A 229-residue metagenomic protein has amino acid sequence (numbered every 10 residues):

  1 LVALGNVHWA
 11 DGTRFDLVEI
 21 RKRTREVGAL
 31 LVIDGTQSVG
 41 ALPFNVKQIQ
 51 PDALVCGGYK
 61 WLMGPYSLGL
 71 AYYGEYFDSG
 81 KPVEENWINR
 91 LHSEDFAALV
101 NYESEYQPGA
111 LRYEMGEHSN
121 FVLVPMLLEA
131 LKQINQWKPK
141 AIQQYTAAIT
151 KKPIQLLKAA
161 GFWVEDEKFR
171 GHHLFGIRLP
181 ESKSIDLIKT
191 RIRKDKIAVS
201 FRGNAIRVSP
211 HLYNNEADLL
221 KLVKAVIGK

Functional and structural regions predicted by a protein language model:
L1-T36, W61: Active-site phosphate-binding strand-loop segment of PLP-dependent enzymes
L31-V32, V164, V199: Hydrophobic beta-strand scaffold residues
I49-L99: Active-site PLP attachment segment
D95-Y113: The feature captures the short pre-catalytic strand/loop hairpin that immediately precedes and shapes the active-site
Y106-G109, N120-E165: Conserved PLP-dependent catalytic core of the aminotransferase class-I/II
A147-I154, K158-R191, D195: Conserved PLP-binding catalytic core of the aspartate aminotransferase-like
S182-K229: PLP-dependent enzyme catalytic core of the Aspartate aminotransferase-like
